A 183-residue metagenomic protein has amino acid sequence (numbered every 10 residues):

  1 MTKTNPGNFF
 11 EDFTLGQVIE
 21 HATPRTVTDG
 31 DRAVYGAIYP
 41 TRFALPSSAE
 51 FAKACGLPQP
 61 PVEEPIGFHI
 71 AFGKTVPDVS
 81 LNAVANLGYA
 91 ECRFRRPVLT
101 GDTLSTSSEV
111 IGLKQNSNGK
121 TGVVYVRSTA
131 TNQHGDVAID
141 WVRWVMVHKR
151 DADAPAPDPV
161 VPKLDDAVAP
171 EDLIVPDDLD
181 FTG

Functional and structural regions predicted by a protein language model:
M1-Y89, K149-G183: Hot-dog-fold acyl-thioester-processing enzymes
T14-A22, T103-S105, V123-Y125, D140: Intrinsic-disorder/low-complexity, polar/charged segments enriched in Ser/Thr/Lys/Arg/Asp/Glu/Gln
V27, L113, V145-V147: A short acidic/small-residue loop/turn micro-motif
D31, D102, N116-N118, D136-A138 (+1 more regions): Short acidic, gly/pro-rich beta-turn/loop elements at beta-sheet edges and active-site/ligand-binding grooves
L87-Q133: Hydrophobic beta-sheet segments that form the core/acyl-binding groove of ACP/CoA-dependent acyl-chain-processing
L113, Q133-D136, D178-T182: Conserved, well-structured core segments that form or line functional sites
R127-P155, P159-P162: Flexible glycine-rich active-site/ligand-binding loops centered on an Asp-His dyad
